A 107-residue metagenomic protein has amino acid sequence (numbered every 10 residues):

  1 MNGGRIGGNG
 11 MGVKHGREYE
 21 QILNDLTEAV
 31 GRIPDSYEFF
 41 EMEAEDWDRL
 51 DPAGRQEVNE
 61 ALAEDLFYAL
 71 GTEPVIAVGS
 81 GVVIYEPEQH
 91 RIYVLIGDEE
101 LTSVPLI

Functional and structural regions predicted by a protein language model:
N2-I107: Alpha-helical propensity feature that highlights long, continuous alpha-helices across diverse contexts
